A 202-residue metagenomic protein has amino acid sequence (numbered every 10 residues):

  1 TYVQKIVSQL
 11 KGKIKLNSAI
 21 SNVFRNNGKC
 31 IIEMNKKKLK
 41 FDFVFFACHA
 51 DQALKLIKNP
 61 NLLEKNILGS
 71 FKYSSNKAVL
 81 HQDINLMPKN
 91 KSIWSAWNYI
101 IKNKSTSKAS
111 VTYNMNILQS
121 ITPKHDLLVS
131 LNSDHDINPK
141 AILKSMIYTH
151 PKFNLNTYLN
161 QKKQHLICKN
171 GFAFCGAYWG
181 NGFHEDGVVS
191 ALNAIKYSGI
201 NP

Functional and structural regions predicted by a protein language model:
T1-V7, K15: Short beta-strand to alpha-helix junction loop
K5-S8, K55, N59, N193 (+1 more regions): Residue-level signal for well-ordered alpha-helical scaffold segments within enzymatic catalytic domains
I6, E64-I67, I117, Y158 (+1 more regions): Residue-level detector of functional hotspots within protein domains
I6, N35-K37, Q164-C168: A short acidic-Thr-Gly-centered motif at the start of a beta-strand
S8-K13, C168-G171: A short helix-to-beta-strand connector/capping loop
L10, I14, D42, S198-P202: Short, hydrophobic alpha-helical segments
G12, S18-K152: Mid-domain catalytic core of redox enzymes that form a hydrophobic substrate pocket/lid adjacent to a catalytic redox
D136-P202: C-terminal catalytic lobe of FAD-dependent flavoproteins
